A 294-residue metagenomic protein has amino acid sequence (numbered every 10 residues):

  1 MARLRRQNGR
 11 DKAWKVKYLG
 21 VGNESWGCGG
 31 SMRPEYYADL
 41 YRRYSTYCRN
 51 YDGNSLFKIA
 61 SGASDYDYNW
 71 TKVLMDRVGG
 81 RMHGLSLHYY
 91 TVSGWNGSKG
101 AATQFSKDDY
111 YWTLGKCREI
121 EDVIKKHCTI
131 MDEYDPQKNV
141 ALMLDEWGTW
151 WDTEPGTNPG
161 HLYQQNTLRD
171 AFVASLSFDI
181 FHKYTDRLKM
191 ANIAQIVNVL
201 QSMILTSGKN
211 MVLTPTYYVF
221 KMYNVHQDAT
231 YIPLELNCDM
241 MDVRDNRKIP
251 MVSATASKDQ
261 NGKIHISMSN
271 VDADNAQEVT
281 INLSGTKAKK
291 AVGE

Functional and structural regions predicted by a protein language model:
M1-K12: Short mixed-charge
A2-L4, N69, T230, E278: A short, acidic/glycine-rich surface segment
D11-Y18, G22-F178, K183-Y184: Active-site neighborhood of glycoside hydrolase catalytic domains
G27, S93-W95, V199, D228 (+2 more regions): Residue-level signal for secondary-structure boundary sites
Y89, N139-N261: Aromatic/acidic polysaccharide-binding cleft in carbohydrate-active enzymes
I124, T216-Y217, H265: A general structural signal for well-ordered alpha-helical packing
I249-A288: Carbohydrate-binding surface patches
A291-E294: Short glycine/Trp-rich loop-beta-loop segment that forms part of the substrate-binding cleft
